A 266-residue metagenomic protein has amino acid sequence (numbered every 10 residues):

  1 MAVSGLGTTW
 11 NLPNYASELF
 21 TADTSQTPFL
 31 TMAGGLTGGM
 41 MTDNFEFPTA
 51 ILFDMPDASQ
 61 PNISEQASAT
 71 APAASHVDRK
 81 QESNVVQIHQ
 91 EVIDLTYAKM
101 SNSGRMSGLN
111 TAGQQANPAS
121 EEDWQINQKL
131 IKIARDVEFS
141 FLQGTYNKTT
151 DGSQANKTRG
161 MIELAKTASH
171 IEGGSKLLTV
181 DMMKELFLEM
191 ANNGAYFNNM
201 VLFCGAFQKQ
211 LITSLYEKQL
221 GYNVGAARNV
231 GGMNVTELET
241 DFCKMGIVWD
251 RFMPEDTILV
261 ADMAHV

Functional and structural regions predicted by a protein language model:
M1-G246, R251-V266: Flexible, glycine/threonine- and acidic-rich loop/arm segments that mediate assembly and lattice contacts in viral
